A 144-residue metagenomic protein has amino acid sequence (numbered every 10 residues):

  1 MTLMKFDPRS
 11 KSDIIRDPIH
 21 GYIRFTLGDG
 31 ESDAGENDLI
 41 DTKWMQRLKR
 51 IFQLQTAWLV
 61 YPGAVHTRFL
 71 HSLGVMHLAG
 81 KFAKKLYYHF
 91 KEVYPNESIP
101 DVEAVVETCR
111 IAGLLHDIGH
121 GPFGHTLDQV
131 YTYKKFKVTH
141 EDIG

Functional and structural regions predicted by a protein language model:
M1-G144: Metal-dependent phosphohydrolase cores
